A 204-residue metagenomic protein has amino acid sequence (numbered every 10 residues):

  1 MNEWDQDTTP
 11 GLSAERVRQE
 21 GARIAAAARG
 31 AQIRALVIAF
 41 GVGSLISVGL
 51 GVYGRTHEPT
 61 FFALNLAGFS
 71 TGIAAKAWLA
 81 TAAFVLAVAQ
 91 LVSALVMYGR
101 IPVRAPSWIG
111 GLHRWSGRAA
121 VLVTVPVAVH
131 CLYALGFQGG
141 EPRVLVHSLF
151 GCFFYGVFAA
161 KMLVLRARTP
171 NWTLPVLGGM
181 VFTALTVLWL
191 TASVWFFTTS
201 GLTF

Functional and structural regions predicted by a protein language model:
N2-F204: Membrane-embedded alpha-helical bundles that constitute the cytochrome b-like, heme-associated redox core of multi-pass
